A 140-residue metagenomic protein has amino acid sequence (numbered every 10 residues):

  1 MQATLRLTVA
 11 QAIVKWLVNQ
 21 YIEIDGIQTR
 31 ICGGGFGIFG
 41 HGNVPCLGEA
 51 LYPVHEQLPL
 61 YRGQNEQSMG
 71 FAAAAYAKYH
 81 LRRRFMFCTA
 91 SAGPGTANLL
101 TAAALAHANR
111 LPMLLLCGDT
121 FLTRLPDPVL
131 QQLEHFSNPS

Functional and structural regions predicted by a protein language model:
M1-S140: N-terminal alpha/beta PP-like core and its mobile active-site loop of ThDP/TPP-dependent enzymes
